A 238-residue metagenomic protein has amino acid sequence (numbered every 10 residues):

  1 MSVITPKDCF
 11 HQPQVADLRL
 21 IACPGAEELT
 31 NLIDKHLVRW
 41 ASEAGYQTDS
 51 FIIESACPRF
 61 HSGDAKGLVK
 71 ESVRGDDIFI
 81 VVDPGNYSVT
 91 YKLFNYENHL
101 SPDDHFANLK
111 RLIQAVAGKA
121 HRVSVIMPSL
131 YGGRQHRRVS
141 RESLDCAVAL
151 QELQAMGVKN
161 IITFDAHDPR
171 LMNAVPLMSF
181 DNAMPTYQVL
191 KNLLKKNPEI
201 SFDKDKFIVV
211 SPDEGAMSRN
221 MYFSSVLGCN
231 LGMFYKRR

Functional and structural regions predicted by a protein language model:
M1-R238: PRPP-associated nucleotide enzymes
